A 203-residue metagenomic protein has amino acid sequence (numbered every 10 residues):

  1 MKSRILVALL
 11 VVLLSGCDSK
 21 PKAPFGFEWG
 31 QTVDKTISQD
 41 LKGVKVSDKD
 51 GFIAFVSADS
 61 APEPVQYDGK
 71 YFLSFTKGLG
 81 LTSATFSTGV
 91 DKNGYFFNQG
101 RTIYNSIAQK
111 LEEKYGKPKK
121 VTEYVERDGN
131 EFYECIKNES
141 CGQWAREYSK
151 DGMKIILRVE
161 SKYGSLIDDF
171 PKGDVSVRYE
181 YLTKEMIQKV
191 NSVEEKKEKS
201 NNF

Functional and structural regions predicted by a protein language model:
K2-A8: Sec-dependent signal peptide recognition, specifically the positively charged N-region followed immediately by
S3, S57-D59, Y67-K70, F132-E134: Residue-level detector of functional hotspots within protein domains
L9-V11, L111: Membrane-embedded hydrophobic alpha-helical segments
L13-G16: C-terminal motif of bacterial Sec signal peptides marking the signal peptidase cleavage site
S19-S57, G89-F203: Non-cytosolic coordination micro-motifs
A61-N105: Mid-chain, structured segments of secreted extracytoplasmic proteins
